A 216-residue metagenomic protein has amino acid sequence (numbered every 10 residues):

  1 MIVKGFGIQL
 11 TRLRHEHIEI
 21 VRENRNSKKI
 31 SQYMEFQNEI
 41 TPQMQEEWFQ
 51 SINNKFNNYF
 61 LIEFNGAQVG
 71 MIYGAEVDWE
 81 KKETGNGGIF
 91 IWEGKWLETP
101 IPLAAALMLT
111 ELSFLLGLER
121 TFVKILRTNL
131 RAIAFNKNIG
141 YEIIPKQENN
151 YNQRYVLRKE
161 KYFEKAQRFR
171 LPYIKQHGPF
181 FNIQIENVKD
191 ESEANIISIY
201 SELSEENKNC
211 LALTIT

Functional and structural regions predicted by a protein language model:
M1-E35, E164-T216: A short, well-structured alpha-helix characteristic of acyl/acetyltransferase catalytic modules
K29-E47: Conserved GNAT-fold acetyl-CoA-binding loop/helix
F49-L61, G70: A short helix-loop-beta-strand connector motif used in the catalytic cores of GNAT acetyltransferases and, in some
L61, A67-E76, G85-N86: Conserved beta-strand in the GNAT
A75, K82-G94, K124: Conserved acetyl-CoA binding element of GNAT-fold acetyltransferases
A104-R120: Conserved acyl-CoA
F122-I133, N149-N150: Conserved beta-strand-loop-alpha-helix junction that forms the acyl-donor binding cleft
K137-Q147: Conserved acetyl-CoA-binding loop of GNAT-fold acetyltransferases
